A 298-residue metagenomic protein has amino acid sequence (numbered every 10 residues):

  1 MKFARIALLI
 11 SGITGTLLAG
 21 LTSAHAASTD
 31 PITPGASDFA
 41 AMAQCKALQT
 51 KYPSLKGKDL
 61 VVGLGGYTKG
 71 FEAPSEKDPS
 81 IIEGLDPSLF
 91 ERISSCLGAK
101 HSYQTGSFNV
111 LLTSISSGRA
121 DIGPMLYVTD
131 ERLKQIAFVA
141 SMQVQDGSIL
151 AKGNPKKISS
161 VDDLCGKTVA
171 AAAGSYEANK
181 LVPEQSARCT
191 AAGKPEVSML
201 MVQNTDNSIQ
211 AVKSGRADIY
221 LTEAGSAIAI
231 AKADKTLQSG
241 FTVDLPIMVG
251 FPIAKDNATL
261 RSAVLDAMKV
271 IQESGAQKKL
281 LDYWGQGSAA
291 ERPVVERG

Functional and structural regions predicted by a protein language model:
A27-A43, P87-C96, P155, D162-T168 (+2 more regions): Extended ligand-binding regions for polar small-molecule ligands
A27-L126: Extracytoplasmic small-molecule ligand-binding "clamshell" domains of the periplasmic binding protein/Venus flytrap
P31-T50, Y176-M199, K235, S239 (+1 more regions): Ligand-binding clefts/hinges and TM-proximal coupling segments of bilobed small-molecule sensing domains
Y67-K69, P79-S95, Y127-V128, Q145-N204 (+3 more regions): Bilobed "Venus flytrap"/periplasmic-binding protein-like clamshell domains and structurally analogous long
L85, S102-T113, K156-K157, P195-Q210 (+1 more regions): Short helix-initiation/N-cap motifs at beta->coil->alpha
P87, K100-D163: Acidic, polar ligand-binding/catalytic clefts
V110-T113, L126-Q135, V182-E184, A211-L245: A ligand-binding cleft/hinge motif common to bilobed small-molecule-binding domains
Q143-A151, I228-K269, Q286-G298: Periplasmic-binding protein-like
